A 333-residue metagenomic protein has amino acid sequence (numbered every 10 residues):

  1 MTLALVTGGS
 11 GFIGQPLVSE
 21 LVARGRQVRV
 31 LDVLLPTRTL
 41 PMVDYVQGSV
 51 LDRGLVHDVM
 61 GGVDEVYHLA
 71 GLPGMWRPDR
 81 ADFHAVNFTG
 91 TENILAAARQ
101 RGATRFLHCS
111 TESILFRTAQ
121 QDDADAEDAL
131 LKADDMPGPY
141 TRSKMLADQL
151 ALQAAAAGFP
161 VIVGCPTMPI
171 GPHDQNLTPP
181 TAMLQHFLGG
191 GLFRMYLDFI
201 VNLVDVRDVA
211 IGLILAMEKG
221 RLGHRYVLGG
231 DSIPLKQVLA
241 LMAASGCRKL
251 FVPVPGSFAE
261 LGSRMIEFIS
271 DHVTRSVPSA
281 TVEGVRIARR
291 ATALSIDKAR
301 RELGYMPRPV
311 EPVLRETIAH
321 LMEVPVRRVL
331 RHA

Functional and structural regions predicted by a protein language model:
A4-R24: N-terminal Rossmann NAD(P)H-binding glycine-rich loop of SDR-like oxidoreductase domains
T37, Q47-T89, N93, A97 (+1 more regions): NAD(P)H-binding glycine-rich loop region in Rossmannoid oxidoreductase-like domains and their noncatalytic homologs
M75, E112-D122, P169-H173, T178: Conserved catalytic-site region of short-chain dehydrogenase/reductase
H84-A85, A126, M136-D148, T178-T181 (+1 more regions): Short-chain dehydrogenase/reductase
N93-Y140, I162: Conserved Rossmann-fold NAD(P)-dependent oxidoreductase catalytic core, especially the SDR/UDP-sugar
K132-D135, M183-V204, D208, G212 (+1 more regions): A conserved pocket-lining segment of Rossmann-fold NAD(P)-dependent short-chain dehydrogenase/reductase
Q149-H173: Conserved beta-loop-beta element that borders a ligand/cofactor-binding pocket
G212-S279, I296, R301, P312-A333: Mid/C-terminal beta-alpha module of Rossmann-like enzyme folds, strongest in SDR-family dehydrogenases/epimerases
